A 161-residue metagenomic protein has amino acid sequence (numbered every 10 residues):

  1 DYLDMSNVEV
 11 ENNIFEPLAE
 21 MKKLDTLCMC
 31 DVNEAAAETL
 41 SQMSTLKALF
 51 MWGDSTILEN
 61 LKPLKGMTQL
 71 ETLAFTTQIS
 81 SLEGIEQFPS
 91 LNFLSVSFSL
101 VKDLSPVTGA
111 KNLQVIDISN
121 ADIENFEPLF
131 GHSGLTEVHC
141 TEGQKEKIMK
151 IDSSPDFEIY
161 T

Functional and structural regions predicted by a protein language model:
D1-P17, K23-T39, T45-P63, Q69-G84 (+4 more regions): Concave beta-strand-loop units of leucine-rich repeat
